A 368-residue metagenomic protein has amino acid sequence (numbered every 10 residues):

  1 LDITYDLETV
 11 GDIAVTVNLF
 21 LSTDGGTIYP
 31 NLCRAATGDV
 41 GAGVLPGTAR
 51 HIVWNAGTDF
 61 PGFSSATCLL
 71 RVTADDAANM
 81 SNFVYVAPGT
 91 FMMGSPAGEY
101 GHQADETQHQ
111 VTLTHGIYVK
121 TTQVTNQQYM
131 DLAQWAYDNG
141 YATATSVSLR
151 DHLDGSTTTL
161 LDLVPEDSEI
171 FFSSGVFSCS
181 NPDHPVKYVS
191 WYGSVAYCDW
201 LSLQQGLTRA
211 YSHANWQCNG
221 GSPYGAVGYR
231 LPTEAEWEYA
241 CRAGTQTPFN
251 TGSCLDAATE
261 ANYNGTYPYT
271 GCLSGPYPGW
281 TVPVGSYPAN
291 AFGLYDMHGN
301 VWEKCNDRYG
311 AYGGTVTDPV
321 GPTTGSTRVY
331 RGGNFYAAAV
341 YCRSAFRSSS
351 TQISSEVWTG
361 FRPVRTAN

Functional and structural regions predicted by a protein language model:
D2-E8: Short edge beta-strand/loop segments characteristic of extracellular beta-sandwich folds
E8-L19: Solvent-exposed loop/turn segments flanking beta-strands in beta-repeat/beta-sandwich domains
F60-T67: Short glycine/proline/serine/threonine-rich loop/turn segments at secondary-structure transition edges
N79-A87, M92, A226-Y229: GGW-centered surface loops in extracellular recognition modules
S95-Y100, T112-E260, G265-T270, N306-A311 (+1 more regions): Active-site microenvironments of metalloenzymes and redox enzymes
E99-V111, T245, S253-L255, S274-T281 (+1 more regions): Surface-exposed recognition segments
Q217-A226, R230, P268-H298, S348-I353: Short, well-ordered junction/capping motifs at the entry into regular secondary structure
